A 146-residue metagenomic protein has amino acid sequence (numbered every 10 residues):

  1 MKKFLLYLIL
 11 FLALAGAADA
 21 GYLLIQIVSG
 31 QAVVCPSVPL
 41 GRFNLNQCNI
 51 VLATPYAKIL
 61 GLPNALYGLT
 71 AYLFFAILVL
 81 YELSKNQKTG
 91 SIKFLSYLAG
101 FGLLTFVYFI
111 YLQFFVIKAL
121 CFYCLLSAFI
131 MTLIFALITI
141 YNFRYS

Functional and structural regions predicted by a protein language model:
K2-S146: Membrane-interfacial helix-loop segments of redox and metal-homeostasis proteins, especially TM-loop-TM junctions
